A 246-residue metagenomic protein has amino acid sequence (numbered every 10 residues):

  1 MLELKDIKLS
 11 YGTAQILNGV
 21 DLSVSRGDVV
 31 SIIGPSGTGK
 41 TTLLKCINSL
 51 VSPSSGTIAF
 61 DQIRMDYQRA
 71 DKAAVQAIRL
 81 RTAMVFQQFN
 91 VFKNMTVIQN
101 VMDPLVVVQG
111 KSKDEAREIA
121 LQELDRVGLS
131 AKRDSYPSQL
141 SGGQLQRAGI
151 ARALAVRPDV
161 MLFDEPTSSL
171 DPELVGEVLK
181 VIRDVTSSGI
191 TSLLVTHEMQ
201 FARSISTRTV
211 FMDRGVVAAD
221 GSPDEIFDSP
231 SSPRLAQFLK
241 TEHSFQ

Functional and structural regions predicted by a protein language model:
M1-L2, I7-P223: ABC family nucleotide-binding domain
F211-R214, D224-Q246: C-terminal boundary and immediately downstream tail of ABC-type ATPase nucleotide-binding domains
